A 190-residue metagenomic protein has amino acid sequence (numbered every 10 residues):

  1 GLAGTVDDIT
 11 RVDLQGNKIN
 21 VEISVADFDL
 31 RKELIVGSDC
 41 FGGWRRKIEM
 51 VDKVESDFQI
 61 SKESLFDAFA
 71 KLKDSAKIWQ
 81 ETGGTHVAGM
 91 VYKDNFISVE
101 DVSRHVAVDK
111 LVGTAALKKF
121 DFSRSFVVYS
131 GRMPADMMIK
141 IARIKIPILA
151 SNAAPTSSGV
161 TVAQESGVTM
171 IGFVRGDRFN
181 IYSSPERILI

Functional and structural regions predicted by a protein language model:
G1-T85, Y92: Intrinsically disordered, low-complexity regions enriched in acidic/Ser/Thr/Pro/Gln residues
L14-E22, K145, P185-I190: Short flexible/disordered coil segments
I23-V25, G43, A68, G84 (+5 more regions): Fold-independent oxyanion-binding glycine-rich loops and adjacent beta-strand/coil segments at enzyme active sites
F58-E63, V99-D101, A142-R143, A153-A154: N-terminal start-of-chain detector that recognizes signal peptides and the immediate post-cleavage beginning
S75-F120, F126: Histidine/lysine/aspartate-rich catalytic loop segments that bind and position anionic ligands
I97, N180, R187: Phosphate/pyrophosphate-binding betaalpha-module
R104-I181, I190: Feature captures the catalytic cores and cofactor-binding loops of soluble hydro-lyases/lyases that act on carboxylate
